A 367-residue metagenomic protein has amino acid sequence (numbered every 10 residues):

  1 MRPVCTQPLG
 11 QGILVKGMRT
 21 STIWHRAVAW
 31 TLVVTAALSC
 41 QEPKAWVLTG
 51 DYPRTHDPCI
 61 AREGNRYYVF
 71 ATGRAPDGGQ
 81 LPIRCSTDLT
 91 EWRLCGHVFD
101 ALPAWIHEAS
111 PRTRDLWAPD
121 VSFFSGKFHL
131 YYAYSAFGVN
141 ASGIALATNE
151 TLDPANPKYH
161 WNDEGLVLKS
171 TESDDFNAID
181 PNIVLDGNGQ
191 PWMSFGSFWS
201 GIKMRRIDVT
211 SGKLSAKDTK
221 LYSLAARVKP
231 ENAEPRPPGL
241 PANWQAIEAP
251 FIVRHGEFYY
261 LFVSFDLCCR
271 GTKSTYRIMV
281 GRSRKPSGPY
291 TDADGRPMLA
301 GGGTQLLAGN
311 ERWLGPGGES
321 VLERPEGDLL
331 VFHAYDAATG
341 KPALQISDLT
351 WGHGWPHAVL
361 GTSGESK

Functional and structural regions predicted by a protein language model:
L9, G17-A29: Bacterial N-terminal signal peptides that target proteins for export
G12, C40-K367: Carbohydrate-active catalytic/glycan-binding domains of CAZyme proteins, especially the secreted or lumenal ectodomains
L32-C40: Hydrophobic core
